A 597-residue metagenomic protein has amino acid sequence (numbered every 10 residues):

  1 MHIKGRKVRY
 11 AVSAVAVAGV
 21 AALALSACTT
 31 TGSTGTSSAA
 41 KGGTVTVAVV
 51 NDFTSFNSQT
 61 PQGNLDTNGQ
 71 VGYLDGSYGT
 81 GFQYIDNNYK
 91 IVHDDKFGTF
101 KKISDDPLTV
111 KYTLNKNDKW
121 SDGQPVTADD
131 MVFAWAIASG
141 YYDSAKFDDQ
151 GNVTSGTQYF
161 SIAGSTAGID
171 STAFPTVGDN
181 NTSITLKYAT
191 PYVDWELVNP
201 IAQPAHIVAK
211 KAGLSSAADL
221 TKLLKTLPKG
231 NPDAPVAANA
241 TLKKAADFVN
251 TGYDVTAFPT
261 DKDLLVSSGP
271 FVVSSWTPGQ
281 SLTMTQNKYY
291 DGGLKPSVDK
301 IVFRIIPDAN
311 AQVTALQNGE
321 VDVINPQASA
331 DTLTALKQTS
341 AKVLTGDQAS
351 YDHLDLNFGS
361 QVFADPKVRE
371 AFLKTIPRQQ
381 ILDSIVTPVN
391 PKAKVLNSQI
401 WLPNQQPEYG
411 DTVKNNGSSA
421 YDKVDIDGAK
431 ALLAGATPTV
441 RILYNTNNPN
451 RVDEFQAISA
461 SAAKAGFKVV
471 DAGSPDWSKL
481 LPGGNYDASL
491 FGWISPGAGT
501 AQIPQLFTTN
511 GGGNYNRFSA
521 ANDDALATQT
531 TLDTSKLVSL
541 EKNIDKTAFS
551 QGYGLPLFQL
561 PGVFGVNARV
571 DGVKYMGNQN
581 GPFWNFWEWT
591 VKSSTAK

Functional and structural regions predicted by a protein language model:
A24-A27: C-terminal motif of bacterial Sec signal peptides marking the signal peptidase cleavage site
T46, Y78, V126-A136, N181-T185 (+5 more regions): Alpha-helical secondary-structure segments
A48-D105: N-terminal lobe/hinge region of extracytoplasmic solute-binding protein
F100-G151, S155-G156, D179-T185, T190 (+2 more regions): Aromatic- and charge-enriched surface segment that lines or borders ligand/interaction sites
I137, P259-K262, K288-T334: Ligand-site clamp/hinge motif
G151-F248: Surface-exposed binding/hinge segments that line and control ligand-binding clefts or catalytic entry sites
L382-I385, N416-A420, K468-K479, I503-D571 (+3 more regions): Extracytoplasmic/peripheral linker and loop segments enriched in polar/acidic and small residues with frequent Thr/Pro
V389-L432, T446-R451: Structural transition elements
